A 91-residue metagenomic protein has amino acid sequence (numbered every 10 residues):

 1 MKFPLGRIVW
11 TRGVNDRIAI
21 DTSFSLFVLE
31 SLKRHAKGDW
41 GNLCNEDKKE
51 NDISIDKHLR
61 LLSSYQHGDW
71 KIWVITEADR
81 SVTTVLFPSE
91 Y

Functional and structural regions predicted by a protein language model:
M1-S63: Compact soluble domain cores
I55-Y91: Short, compact, well-ordered microdomains
